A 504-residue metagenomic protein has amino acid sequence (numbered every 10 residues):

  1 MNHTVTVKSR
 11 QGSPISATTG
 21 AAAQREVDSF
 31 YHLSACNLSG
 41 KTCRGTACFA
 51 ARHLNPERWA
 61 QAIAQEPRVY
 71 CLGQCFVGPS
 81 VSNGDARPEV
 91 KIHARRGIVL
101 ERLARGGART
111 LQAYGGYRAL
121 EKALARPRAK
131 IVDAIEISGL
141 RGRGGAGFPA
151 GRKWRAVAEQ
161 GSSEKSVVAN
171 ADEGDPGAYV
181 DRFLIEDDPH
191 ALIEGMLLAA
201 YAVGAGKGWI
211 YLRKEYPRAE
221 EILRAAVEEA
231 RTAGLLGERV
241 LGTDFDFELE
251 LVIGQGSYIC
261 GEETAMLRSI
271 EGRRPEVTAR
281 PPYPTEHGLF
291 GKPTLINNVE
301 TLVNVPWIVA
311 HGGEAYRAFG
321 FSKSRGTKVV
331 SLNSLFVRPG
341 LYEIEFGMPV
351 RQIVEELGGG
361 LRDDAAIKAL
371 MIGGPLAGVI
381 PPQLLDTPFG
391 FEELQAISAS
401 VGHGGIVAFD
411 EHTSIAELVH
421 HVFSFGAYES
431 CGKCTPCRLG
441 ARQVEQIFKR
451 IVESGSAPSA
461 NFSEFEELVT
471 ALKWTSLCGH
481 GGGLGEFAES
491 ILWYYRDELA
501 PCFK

Functional and structural regions predicted by a protein language model:
N2-F76, K130, W209, R213-I259 (+4 more regions): Small-residue-enriched alpha-helical segments and adjacent helix-cap loops that form tight helix-helix packing
A21-C43, A60-Q74, K130-L140, G359-I372 (+3 more regions): Immediate flanking context of iron-sulfur cluster ligation sites
L33-S34, V77, I135-V157, G256-R268 (+3 more regions): Conserved phosphate/anionic-ligand binding catalytic regions in large, soluble enzymes, centered on
G40, R44-Q65, F76-I92, P149-G161 (+4 more regions): Iron-sulfur (Fe-S) cluster-binding segments and ferredoxin-like electron-carrier domains, especially [2Fe-2S]
L54-I137, L236-R239, A265, P275-F290 (+4 more regions): Fe-S ferredoxin-like electron-transfer domains and their immediately adjacent linker/connector regions across
Y114, E220-F346, G358-L361: Hydrophobic alpha-helical positions that pack around
D188-A202: Histidine-anchored nucleotide/phosphate-binding helix
G195-A199, F346-D364: Short amphipathic, charge-patterned alpha-helical segments
